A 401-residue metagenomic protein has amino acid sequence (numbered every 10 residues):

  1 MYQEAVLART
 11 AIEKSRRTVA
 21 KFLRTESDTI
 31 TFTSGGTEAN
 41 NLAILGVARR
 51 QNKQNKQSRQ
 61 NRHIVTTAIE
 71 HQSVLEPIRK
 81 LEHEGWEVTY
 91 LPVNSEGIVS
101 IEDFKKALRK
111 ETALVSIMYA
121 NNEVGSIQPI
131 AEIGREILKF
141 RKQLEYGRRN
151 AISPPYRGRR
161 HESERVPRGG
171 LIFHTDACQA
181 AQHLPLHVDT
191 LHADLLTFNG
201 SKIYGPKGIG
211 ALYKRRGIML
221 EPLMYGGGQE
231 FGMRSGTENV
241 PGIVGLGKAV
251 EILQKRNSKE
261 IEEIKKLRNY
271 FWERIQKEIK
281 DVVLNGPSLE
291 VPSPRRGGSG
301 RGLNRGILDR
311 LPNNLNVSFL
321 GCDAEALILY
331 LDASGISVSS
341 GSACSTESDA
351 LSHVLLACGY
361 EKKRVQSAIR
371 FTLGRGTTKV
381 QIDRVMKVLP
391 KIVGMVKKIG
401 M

Functional and structural regions predicted by a protein language model:
M1-G147, A151-Y156, H161-E162, P167-P294 (+1 more regions): Pyridoxal 5′-phosphate
